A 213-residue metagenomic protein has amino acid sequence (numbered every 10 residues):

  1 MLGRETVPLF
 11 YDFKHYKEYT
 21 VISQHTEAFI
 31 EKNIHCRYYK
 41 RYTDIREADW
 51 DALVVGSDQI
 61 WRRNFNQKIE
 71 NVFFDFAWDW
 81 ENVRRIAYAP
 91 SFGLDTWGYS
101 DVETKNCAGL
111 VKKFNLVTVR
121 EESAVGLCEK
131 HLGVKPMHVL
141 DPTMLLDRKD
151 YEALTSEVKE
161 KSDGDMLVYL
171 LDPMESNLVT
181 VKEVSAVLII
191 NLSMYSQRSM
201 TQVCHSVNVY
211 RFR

Functional and structural regions predicted by a protein language model:
M1-E5, G164, Y169, M174-N177 (+1 more regions): A short, flexible N-terminal coil/short beta segment enriched in small residues
M1-G109, E157: Aromatic- and Gly/Pro-rich donor/ligand-binding loops that form nucleotide- or phosphate-bearing donor binding pockets
G3, N33, N82, F114 (+2 more regions): A generic structural signal for alpha->beta connector loops
L9-Y11, V139-D141, Y195-Q197: Conserved beta-strand termini and adjacent loop/short-helix elements that scaffold enzyme active sites in alpha/beta
R41-W50, W61-K68, A89-D165, L170-L171: A nucleotide-sugar donor-handling region in carbohydrate enzymes
I86-L94, V125-C128, L170, N177-F212: Catalytic donor nucleotide-activated moiety binding site of glycosyltransferases and closely related
E103, R120, S176-N177, R211: Residue-level preference for nonpolar/small residues embedded in alpha-helices
